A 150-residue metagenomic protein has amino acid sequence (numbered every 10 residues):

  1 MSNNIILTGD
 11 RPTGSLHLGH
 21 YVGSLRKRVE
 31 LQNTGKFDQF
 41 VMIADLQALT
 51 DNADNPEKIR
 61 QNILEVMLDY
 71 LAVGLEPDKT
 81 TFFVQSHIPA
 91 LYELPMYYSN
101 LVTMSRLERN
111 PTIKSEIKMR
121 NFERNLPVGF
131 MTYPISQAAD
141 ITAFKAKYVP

Functional and structural regions predicted by a protein language model:
M1-P150: NTP-dependent nucleotidyl-transfer catalytic core
